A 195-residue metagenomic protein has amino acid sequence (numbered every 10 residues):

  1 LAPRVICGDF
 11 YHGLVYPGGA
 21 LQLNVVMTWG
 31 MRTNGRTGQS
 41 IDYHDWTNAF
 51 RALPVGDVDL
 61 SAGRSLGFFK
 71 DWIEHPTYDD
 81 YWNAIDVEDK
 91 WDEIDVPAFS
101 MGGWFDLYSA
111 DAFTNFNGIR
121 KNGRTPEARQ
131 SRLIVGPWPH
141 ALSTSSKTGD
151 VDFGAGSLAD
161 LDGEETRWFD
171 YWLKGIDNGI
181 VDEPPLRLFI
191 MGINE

Functional and structural regions predicted by a protein language model:
A2-E93: Accessory cap/linker subdomain of secreted extracellular hydrolases
R4, H12-V15, G67-N83, V87 (+3 more regions): Alpha/beta-hydrolase-fold serine-hydrolase catalytic core, especially in secreted/extracellular enzymes
